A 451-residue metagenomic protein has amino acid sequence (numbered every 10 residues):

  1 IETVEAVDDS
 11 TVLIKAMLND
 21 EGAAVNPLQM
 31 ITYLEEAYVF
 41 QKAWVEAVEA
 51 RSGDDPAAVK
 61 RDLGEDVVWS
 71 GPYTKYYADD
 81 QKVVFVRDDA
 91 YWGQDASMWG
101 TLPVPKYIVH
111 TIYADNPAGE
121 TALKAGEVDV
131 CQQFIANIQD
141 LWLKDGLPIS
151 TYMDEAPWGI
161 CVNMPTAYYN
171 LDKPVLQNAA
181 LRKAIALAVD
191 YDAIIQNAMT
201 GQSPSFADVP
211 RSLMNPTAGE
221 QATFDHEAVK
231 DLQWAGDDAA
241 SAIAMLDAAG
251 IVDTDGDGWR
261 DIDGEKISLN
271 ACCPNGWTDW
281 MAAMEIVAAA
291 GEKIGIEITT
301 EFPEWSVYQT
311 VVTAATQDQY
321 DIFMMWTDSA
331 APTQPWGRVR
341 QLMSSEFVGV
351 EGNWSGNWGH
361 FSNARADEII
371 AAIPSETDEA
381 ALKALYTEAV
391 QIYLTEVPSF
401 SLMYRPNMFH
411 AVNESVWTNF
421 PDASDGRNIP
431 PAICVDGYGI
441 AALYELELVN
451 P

Functional and structural regions predicted by a protein language model:
I1-R51, S415: Surface-exposed binding/hinge segments that line and control ligand-binding clefts or catalytic entry sites
E5, Y76-V86, T111-K173, A184 (+2 more regions): Extracellular/periplasmic solute-recognition and catalytic clefts
Y33-L102, K106-Y107, P117, A239-A240 (+2 more regions): Gly/Pro-rich hinge or "lid" segments in bacterial periplasmic/extracellular proteins
W69, T101-K106, A179, G236-N270: Immediate post-signal peptide segment of exported/extracytoplasmic ligand-binding proteins
G71, V109, Y168-P174, L181-A184 (+4 more regions): Second-shell loop/turn segments in exported
G71-Y73, V83-V84, P105-T111, K266-N275 (+1 more regions): Short, well-ordered beta-strand elements
Q81-V83, R87, A188-H226, D279-A289 (+1 more regions): Detector for C-terminal structural segments
P117-V128, A179-A180, E285-I294, V307-Y320: Short helices/loops that flank or line small-molecule/ion binding pockets
